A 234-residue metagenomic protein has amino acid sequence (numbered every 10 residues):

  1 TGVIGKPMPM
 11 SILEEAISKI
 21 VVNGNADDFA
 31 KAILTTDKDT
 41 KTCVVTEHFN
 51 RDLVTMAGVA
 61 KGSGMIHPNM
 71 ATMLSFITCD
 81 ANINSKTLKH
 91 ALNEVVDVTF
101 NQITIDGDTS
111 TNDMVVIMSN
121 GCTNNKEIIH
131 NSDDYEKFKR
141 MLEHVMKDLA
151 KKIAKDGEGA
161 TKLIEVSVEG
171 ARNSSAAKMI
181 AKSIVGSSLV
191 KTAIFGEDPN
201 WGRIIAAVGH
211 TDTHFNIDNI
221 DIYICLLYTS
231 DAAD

Functional and structural regions predicted by a protein language model:
T1-L13, T104-E127, I194: Short, surface-exposed loop/turn segments at secondary-structure boundaries that line and modulate
T1-V98: Glycine-rich, mobile lid/loop segments that gate access to catalytic sites or pores
A26-A30, V44, F100-N112, D148-E165 (+2 more regions): Flexible, glycine/charged-enriched surface loops at secondary-structure junctions
R51-M56, D80-Q102, D108, D133-D134 (+3 more regions): Tubulin/FtsZ superfamily GTPase core signature
V115-I117, T161-N173, W201-H210: A short beta-alpha structural unit
G121-F195: A glycine- and small/hydrophobic-rich beta-loop-beta segment that serves as a flexible "lid/hinge" or phosphate-binding
Y228-D234: Conserved small/polar residues in nucleotide/adenosyl-binding loops
